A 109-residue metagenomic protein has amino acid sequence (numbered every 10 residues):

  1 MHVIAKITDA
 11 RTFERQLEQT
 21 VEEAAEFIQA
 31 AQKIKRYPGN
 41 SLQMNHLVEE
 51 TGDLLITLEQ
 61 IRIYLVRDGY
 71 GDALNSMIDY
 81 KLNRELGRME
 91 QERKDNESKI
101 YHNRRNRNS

Functional and structural regions predicted by a protein language model:
M1-S109: Flexible "arm" and connector segments at domain edges
